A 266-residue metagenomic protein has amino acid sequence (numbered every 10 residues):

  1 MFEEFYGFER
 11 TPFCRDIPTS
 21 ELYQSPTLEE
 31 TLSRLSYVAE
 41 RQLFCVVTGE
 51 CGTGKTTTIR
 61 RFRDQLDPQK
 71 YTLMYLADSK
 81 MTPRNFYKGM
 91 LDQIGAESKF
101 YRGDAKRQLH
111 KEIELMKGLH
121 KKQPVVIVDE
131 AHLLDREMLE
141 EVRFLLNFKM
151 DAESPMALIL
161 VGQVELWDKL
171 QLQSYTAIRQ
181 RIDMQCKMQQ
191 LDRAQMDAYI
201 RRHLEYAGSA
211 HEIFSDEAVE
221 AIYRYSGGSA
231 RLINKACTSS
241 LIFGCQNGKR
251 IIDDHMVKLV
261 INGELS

Functional and structural regions predicted by a protein language model:
M1-R41, K258, N262, S266: A short, basic N-terminal segment
T11-F13, Y71-L73, M81-F100: Conserved NTP-binding/hydrolysis module of P-loop NTPases
R41-R61: Walker A/P-loop nucleotide-binding motif
C45-T48, Y75, I127: Short hydrophobic/aromatic beta-strand immediately N-terminal to the Walker A/P-loop
R63-L66, L166-R181: Short regulatory helix/loop adjacent to the ATP-binding pocket of P-loop NTPases
L76-S79, L170, D183-M196: Conserved AAA+ ATPase "SRH/arginine-finger" region at the nucleotide-binding site
T82-N85, E97-E141, M150-S154, L191-M196 (+2 more regions): Mid-core helix/loop region of P-loop NTP-binding domains shared across ATPases and GTPases
A194, A198-R201, E205-S266: C-terminal alpha-helical "lid" subdomain
